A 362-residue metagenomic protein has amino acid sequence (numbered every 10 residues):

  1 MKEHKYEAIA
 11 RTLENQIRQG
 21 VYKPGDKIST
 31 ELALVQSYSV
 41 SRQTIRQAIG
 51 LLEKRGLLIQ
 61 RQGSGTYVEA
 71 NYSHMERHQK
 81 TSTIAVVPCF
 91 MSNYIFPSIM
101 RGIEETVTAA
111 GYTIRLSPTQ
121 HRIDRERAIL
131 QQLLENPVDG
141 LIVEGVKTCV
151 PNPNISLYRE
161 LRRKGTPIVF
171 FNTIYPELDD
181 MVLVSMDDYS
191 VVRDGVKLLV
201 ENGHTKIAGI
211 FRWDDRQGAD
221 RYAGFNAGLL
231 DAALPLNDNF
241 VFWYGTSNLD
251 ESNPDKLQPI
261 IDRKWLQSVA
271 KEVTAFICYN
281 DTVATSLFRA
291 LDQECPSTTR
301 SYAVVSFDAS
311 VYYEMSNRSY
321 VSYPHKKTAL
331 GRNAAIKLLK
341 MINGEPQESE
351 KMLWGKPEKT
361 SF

Functional and structural regions predicted by a protein language model:
M1-S39, M75-H78, R101, I123 (+1 more regions): Extreme N-terminal segment that seeds HTH/winged-HTH DNA-binding domains in transcriptional regulators
R11-T12, R263-F362: Flexible loop/turn connectors
P24-Q60: N-terminal helix-turn-helix
H74-G140: Amphipathic helical "hinge" segments at domain boundaries
A85-V86, V138-K147, V169-F171, A208-R212 (+2 more regions): Periplasmic-binding protein-like
E144-D194, T282, D308-Y320: Flexible loop/hinge segments that line or gate small-molecule binding clefts
E177, V182-G209, A227, K256-K264 (+2 more regions): Hydrophobic alpha-helical segments within soluble ligand-binding/sensing domains
R193-P235, E350-F362: An alpha-beta-alpha
